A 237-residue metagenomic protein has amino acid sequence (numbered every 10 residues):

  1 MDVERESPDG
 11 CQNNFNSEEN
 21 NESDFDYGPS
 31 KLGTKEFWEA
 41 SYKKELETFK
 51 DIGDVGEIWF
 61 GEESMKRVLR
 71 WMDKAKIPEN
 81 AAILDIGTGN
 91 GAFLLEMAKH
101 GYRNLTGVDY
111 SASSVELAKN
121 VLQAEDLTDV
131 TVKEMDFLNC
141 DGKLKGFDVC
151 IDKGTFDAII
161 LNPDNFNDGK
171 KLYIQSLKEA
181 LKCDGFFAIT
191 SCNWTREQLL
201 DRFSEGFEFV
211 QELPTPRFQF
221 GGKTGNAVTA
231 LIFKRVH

Functional and structural regions predicted by a protein language model:
M1-E36, A40: N-terminal auxiliary segments of SAM/dcSAM-dependent transferases
D54-E79: Conserved alpha-helix/loop element of class I SAM-dependent methyltransferases that forms part of the SAM/SAH-binding
A82-C140: Class I SAM-dependent methyltransferase SAM/SAH-binding core
L138-C150: A short acidic, Gly/Pro-enriched loop at the edge of an enzyme's catalytic core that lines a small-molecule cofactor
D148-N167: A short SAM/SAH-binding and catalytic strip from SAM-dependent methyltransferases
F166-C183: A short glycine-rich, Lys/Arg-flanked "PGG" loop and its adjoining helix->strand segment in the class I
D184-S191: Conserved beta-strand signature within the Rossmann-like core of class I S-adenosyl-L-methionine
R196-H237: Class I S-adenosyl-L-methionine
